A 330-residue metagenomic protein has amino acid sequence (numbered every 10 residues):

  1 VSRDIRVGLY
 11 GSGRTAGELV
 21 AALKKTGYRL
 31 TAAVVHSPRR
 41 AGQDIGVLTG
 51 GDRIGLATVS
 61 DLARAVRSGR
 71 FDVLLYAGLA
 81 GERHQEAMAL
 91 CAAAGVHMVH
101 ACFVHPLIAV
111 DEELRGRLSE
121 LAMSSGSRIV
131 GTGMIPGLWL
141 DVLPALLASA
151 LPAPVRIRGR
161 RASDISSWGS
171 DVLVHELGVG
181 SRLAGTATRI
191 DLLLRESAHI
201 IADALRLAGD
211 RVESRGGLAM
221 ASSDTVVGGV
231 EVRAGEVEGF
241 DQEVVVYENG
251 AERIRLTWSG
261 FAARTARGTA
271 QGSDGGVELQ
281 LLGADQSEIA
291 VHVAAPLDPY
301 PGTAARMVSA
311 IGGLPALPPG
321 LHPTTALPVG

Functional and structural regions predicted by a protein language model:
V1-T49: N-terminal Rossmann-like dinucleotide-binding module
R6, Y10, A148-G268, G275-V277 (+1 more regions): Active-site-lining helix/loop region of Rossmann-like oxidoreductase modules
H36-P38, L79, F103-P106, M134-I135 (+1 more regions): Short, ordered loop/turn segments at secondary-structure junctions
S37-G69: Conserved N-terminal Rossmann-fold NAD(P) cofactor-binding segment
R64-V73, G81-F103: Rossmann-fold NAD(P) dinucleotide-binding segment
F103-S127: Rossmann-fold NAD(P)-binding glycine/threonine-rich loop
T132, L138-L151: Alpha-helical support elements that line or immediately flank enzyme active sites and cofactor-binding pockets
A266-G330: C-terminal helical cap and adjacent loop that interface with cofactors, partners, or active-site loops
